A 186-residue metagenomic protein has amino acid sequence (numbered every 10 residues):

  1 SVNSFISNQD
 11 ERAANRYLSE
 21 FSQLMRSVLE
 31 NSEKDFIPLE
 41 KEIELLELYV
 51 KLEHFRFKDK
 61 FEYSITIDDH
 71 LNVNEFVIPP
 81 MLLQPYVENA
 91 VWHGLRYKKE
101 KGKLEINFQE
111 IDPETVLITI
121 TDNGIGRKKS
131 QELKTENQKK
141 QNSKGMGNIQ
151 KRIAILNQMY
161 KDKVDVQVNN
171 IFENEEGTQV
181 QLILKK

Functional and structural regions predicted by a protein language model:
S1-D165: Two-component histidine phosphotransfer core
Y63, L104, E176-L184: Hydrophobic core positions in the C-terminal catalytic ATP-binding module
P79, P85, V180-K186: Short, proline-centered helix/strand-breaking motifs
D165-G177: A short beta-strand-to-loop micro-motif at the C-terminal edge of the catalytic HATPase_c
